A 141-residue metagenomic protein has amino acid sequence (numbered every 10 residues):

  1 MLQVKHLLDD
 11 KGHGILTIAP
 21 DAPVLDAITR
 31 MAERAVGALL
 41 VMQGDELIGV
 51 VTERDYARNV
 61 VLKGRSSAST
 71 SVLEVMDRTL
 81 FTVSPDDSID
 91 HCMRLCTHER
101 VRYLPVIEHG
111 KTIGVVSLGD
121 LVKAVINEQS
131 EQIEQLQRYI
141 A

Functional and structural regions predicted by a protein language model:
M1-A141: Tandem CBS (Cystathionine beta-synthase) repeat/Bateman regulatory domains
